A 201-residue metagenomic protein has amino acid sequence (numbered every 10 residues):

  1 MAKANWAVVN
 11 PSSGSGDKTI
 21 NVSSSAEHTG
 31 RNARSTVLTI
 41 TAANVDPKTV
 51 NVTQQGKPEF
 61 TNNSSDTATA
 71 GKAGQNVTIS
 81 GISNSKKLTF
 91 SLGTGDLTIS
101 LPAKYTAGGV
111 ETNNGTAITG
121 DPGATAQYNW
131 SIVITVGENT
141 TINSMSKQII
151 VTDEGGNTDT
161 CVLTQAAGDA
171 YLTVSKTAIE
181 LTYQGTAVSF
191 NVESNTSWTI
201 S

Functional and structural regions predicted by a protein language model:
M1-N21, N62, S85-V133, T196-S201: Surface-exposed binding patches on compact interaction domains or structured appendages
K18-V22, K48, V77, W130-I132 (+1 more regions): Short strand-edge motifs at loop-to-beta-strand transitions and within beta-strands of extracellular beta-rich domains
A26-A33, A124-Y128, V136-M145: Surface-exposed, short loops/turns at beta-strand junctions within beta-sandwich domains
G30-N44, I132, N143-G155: A short beta-strand micro-motif common to beta-rich folds, especially ectodomain repeats
D46-Q55, T158-A166: Edge beta-strands of extracellular beta-sandwich domains
Q54-T61, A166-T173: Extracellular interdomain linker/stem segments of modular secreted and single-pass surface proteins
A68-G74, I179-G185: Short, solvent-exposed loop/linker segments at the N-terminal edge of repeated beta-sheet extracellular domains
